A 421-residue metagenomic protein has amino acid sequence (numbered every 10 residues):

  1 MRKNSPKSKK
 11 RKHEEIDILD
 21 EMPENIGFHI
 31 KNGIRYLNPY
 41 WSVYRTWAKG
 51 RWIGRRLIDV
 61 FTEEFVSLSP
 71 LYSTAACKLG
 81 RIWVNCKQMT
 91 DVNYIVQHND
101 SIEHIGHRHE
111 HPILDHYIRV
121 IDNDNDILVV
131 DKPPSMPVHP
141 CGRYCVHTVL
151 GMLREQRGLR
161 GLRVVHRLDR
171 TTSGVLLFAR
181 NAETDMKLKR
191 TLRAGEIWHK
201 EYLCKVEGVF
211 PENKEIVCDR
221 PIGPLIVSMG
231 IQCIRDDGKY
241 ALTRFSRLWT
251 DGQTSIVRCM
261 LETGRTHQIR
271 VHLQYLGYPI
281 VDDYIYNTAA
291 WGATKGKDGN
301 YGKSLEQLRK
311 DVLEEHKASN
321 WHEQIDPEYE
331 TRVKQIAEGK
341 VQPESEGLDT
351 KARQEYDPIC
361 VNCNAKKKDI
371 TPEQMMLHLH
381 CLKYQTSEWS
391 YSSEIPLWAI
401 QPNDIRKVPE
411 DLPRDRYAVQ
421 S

Functional and structural regions predicted by a protein language model:
M1-S421: RNA pseudouridine synthases
